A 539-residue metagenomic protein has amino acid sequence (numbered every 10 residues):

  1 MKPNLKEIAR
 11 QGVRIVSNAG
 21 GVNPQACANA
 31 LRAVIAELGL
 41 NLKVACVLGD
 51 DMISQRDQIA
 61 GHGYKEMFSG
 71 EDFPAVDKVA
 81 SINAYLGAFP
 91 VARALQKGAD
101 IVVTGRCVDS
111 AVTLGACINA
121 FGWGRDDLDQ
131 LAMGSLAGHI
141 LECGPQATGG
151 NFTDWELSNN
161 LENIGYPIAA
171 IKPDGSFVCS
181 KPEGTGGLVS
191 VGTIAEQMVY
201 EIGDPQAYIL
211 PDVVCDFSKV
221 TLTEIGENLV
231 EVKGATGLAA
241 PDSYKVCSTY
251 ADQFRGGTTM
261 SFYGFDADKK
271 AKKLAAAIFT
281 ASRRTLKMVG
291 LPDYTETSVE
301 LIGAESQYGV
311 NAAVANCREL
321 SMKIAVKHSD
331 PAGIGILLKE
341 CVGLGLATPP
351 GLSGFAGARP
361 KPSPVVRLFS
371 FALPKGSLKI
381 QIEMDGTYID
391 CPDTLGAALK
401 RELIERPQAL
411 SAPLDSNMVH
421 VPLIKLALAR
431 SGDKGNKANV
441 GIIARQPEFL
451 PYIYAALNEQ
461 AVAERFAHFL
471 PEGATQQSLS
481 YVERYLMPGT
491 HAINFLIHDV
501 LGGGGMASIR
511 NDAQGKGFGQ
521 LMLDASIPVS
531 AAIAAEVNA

Functional and structural regions predicted by a protein language model:
V13-V16, G21-V44: Hydrophobic or amphipathic alpha-helical targeting/insertion segments
N18-N23, A99-A116, L428-E448: Conserved phosphate/anionic-ligand binding catalytic regions in large, soluble enzymes, centered on
A36-S54, L114-N159, A455, E464: Catalytic or ion-translocation cores adjacent to nucleophile or general acid/base/metal-coordination motifs in diverse
I53-T104: An acidic, phosphate/nucleotide-engaging active-site surface
L131-L238, R255: A conserved active-site cap/scaffold subdomain adjacent to cofactor or substrate pockets
E201, P205-N228, A397-A427: Short, Gly/Pro- and small/polar-rich lid/capping loops
K233-H420, K434, I443-L450, A455 (+3 more regions): C-terminal non-catalytic interaction/assembly regions of soluble proteins
Q476-A539: Helix-rich interaction surfaces within compact, conserved domain-sized segments that mediate assembly or partner
